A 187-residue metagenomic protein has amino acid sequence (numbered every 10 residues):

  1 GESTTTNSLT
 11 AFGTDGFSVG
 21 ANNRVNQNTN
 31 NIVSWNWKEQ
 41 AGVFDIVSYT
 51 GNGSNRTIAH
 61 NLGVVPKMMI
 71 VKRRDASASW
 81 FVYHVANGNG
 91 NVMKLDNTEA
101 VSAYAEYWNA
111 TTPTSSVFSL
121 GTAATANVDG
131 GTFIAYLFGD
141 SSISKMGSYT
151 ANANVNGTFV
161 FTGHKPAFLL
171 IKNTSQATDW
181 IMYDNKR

Functional and structural regions predicted by a protein language model:
G1-R187: Surface-exposed molecular-recognition determinants
